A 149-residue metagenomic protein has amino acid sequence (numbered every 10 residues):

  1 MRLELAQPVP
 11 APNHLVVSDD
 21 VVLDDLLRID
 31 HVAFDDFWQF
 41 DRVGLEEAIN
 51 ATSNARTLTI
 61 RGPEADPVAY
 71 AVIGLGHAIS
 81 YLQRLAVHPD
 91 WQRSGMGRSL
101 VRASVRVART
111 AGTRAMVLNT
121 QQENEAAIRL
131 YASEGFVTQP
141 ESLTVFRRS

Functional and structural regions predicted by a protein language model:
M1-P12, S142-R147: Acyl-donor-binding surface of acyltransferase catalytic domains
V9-F40: Short amphipathic alpha-helix that is part of the acyltransferase structural core
L45-T57, R61-P63, V68-A86: A conserved beta-strand-loop-helix scaffold within acyl/acetyltransferase catalytic domains
A78, R114, V137: Short acidic/polar active-site loop segments enriched in Thr and Asp
V87, R93-R106, T110, R129-S133: Conserved acetyl-CoA-binding loop-helix of GNAT-fold acetyltransferases
A108-N119: Conserved GNAT acetyl-CoA-binding A-motif
L118-I128, T144-S149: Conserved beta-strand-loop-alpha-helix junction that forms the acyl-donor binding cleft
A132-E141: Conserved acetyl-CoA-binding loop of GNAT-fold acetyltransferases
